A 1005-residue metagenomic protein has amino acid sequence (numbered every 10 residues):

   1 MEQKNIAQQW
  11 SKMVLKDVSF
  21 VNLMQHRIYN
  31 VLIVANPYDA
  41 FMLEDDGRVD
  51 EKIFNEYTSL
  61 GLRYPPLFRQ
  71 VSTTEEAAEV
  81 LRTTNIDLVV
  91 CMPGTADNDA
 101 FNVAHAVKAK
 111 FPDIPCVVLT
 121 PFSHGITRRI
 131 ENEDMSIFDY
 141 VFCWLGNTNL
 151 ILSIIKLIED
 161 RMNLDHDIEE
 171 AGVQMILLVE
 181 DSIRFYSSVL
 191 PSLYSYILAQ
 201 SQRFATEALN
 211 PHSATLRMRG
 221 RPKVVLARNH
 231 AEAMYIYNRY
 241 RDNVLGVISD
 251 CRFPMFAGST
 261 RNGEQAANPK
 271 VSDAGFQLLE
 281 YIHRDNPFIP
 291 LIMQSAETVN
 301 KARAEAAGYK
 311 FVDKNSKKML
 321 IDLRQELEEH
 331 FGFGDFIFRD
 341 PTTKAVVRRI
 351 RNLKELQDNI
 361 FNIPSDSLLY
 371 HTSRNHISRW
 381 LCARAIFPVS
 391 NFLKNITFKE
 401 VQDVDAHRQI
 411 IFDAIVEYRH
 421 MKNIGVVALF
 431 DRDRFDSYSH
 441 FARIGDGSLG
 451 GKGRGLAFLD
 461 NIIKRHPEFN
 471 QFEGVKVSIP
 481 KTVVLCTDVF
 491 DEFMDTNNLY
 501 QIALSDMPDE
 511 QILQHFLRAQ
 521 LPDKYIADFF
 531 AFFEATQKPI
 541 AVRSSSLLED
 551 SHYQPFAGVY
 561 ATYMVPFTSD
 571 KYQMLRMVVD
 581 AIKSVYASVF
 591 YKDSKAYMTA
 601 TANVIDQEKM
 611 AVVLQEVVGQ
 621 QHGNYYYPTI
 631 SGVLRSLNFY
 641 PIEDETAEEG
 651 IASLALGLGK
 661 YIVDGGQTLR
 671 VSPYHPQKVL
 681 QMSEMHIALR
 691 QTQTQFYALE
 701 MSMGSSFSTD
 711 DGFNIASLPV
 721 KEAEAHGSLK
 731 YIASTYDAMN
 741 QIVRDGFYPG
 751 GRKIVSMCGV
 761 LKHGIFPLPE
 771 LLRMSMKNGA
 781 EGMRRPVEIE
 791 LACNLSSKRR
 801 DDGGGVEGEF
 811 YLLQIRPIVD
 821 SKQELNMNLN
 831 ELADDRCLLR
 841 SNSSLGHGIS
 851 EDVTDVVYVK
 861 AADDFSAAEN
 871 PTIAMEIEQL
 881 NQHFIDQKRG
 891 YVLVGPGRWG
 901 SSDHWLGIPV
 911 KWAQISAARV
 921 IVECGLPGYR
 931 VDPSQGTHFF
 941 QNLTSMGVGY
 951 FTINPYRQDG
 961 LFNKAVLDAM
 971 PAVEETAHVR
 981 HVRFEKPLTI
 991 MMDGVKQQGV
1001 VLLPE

Functional and structural regions predicted by a protein language model:
M1-R69, E133-Y140, W144-K223, N229-A231 (+4 more regions): Non-catalytic signal-transmission and effector/linker regions of two-component phosphorelay proteins
M13, M42-D45, V49, P65 (+6 more regions): Conserved phosphotransfer microenvironments
P37-M42, T74-E76, L88-D99, S123-G125 (+9 more regions): Short acidic, S/G/P-rich loop/turn micro-motifs used as interaction or catalytic elements
A100, I130-V141, E305-V312: As written
L119-P121, M293-Q294, K314: Hydrophobic/aromatic residues positioned on beta-strands within the core alpha/beta folds
E297-N423: Terminal, compositionally biased segments used for targeting/anchoring and flexible tails
D431-Q471, Q520-G925, N942-S945, T976 (+1 more regions): Conserved mixed alpha/beta core segments that line enzyme active sites in large multi-domain catalysts
I479-F529, T536, S843-E851: A structural-propensity feature for long, helix-poor, extended segments
